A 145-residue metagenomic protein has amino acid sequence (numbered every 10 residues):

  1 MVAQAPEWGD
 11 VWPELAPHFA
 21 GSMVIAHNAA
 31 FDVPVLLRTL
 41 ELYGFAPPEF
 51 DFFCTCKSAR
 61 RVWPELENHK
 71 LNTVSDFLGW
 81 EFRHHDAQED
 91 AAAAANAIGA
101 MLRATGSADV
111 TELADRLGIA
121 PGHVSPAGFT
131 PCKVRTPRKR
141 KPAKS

Functional and structural regions predicted by a protein language model:
M1-E49, E65, L71-H85: Conserved non-catalytic scaffold segment of RNase H-like nuclease domains
N28, D32, C54, D90: Acidic active-site catalytic centers that drive phospho-/nucleotidyl reactions and related ester hydrolyses
T39-L42, R61, F77, A97-A104: Active-site catalytic microenvironments for nucleophilic, acid-base chemistry
P47-D51, H69, G106-V110: Short, structured loop/turn "capping" segments at alpha-beta junctions
F52-H69: Short alpha-helix plus adjacent loop in nuclease-associated cores
K57, H69, T73, A92-N96: Residues on a specific face of well-ordered alpha-helices
A87-M101: Acidic, divalent-metal-coordinating active-site segment for phosphoryl/phosphodiester hydrolysis, typified by short
A97-S145: Acidic two-metal-ion nuclease catalytic site recognized across multiple nuclease folds, prominently DnaQ/RNase D-T
